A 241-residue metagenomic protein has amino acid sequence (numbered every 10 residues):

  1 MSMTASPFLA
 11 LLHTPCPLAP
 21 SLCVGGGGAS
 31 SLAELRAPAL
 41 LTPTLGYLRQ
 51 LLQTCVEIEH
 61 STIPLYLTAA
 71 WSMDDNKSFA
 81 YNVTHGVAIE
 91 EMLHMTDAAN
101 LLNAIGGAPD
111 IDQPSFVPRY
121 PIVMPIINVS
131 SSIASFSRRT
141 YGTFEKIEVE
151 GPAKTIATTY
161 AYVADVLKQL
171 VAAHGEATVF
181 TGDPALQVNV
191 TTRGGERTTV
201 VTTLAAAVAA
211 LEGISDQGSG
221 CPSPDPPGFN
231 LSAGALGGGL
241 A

Functional and structural regions predicted by a protein language model:
S2-A241: Non-heme di-metal
